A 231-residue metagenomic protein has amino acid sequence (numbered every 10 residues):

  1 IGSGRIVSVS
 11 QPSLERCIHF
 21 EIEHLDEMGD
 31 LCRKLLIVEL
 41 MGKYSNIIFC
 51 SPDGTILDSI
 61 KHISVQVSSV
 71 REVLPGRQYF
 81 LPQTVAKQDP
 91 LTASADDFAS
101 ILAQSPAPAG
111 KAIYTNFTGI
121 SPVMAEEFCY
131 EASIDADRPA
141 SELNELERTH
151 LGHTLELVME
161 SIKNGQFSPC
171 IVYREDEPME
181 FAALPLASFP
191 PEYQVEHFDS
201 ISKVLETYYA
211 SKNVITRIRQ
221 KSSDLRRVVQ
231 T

Functional and structural regions predicted by a protein language model:
I1-T231: Extended, highly charged segments
